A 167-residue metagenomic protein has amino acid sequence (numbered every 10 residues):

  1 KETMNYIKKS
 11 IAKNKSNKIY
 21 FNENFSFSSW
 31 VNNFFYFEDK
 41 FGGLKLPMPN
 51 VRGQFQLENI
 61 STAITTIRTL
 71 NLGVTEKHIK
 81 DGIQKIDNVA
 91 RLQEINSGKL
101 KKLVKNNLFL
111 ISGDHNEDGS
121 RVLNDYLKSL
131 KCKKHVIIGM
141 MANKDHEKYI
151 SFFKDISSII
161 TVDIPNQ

Functional and structural regions predicted by a protein language model:
K1-I19, V31-N33, V104-I111, E147-Q167: C-terminal helical cap/extension that packs against the catalytic core of soluble nucleotide-cofactor enzymes
K1-K45, I60, I64-K77: Acidic, Mg2+-coordinating active-site environments of NTP-dependent enzymes
E23-S26, N88, S97-K99, I164: Residues that form or immediately flank small-molecule/cofactor binding pockets and catalytic motifs
N24-F25, H115, I138-A142, D163-Q167: Short, acidic/turn-prone active-site loops that include or flank metal/cofactor- and phosphate-binding residues
K40-S158: Nucleotide phosphate-binding/pyrophosphate-handling subdomain across enzymes that bind or process nucleotide phosphates
